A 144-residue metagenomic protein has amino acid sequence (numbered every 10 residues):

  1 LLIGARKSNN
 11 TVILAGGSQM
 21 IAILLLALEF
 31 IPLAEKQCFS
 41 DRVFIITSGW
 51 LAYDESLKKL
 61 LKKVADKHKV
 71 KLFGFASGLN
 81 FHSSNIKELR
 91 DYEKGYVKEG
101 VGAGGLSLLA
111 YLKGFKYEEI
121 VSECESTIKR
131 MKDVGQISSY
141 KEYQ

Functional and structural regions predicted by a protein language model:
L1-Q144: Helical "lid/coupling" subdomains associated with nucleotide-phosphate turnover
